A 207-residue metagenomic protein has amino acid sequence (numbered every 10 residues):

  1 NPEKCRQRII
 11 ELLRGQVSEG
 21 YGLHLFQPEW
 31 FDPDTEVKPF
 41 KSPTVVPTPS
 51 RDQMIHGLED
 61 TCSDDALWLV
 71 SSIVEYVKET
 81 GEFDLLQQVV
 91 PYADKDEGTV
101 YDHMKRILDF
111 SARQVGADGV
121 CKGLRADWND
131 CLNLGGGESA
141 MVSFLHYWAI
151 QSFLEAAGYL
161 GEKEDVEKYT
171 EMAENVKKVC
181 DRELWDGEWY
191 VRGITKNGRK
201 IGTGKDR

Functional and structural regions predicted by a protein language model:
N1-G119, S139-Y147: Aromatic-rich carbohydrate-recognition surfaces in CAZymes
L23-F31, Q87, K95, K122 (+4 more regions): Residue-level signal for alpha-helical context at structural boundaries
L23-L25, E138-M141, L145-R207: Catalytic cores of carbohydrate-active enzymes
F31, Q53-H56, L124-M141, I194-K205: Active-site-adjacent structural elements in folded domains
S63, D84-Q87, N129, N133 (+3 more regions): Generic, ordered loop/turn and secondary-structure boundary motif
Y76, F110-Q114, C131, F153-L160: Change "in soluble alpha/beta enzymes" to "in soluble alpha/beta proteins
R113-R125, E183-L184: C-terminal ends of transmembrane alpha-helices and the immediately adjacent extracellular/lumenal or cytosolic loop
